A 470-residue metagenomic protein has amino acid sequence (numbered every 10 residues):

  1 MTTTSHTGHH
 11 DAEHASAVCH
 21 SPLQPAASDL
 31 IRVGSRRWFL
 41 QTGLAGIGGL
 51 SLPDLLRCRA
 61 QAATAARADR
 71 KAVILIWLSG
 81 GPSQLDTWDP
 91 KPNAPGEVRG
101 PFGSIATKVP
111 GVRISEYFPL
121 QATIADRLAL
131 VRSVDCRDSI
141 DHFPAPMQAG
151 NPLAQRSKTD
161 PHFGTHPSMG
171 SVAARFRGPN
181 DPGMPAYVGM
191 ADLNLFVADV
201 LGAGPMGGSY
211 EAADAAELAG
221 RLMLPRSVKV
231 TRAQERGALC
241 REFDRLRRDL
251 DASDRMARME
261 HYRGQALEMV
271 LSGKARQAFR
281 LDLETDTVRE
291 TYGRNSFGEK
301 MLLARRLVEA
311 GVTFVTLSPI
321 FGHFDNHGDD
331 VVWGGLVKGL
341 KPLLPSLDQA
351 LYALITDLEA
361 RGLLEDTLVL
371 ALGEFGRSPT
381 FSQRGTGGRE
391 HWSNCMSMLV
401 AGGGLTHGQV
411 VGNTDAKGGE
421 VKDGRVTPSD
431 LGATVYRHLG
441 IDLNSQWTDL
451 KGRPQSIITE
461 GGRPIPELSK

Functional and structural regions predicted by a protein language model:
T2-K470: Ligand-binding pockets and gating/stacking loops
